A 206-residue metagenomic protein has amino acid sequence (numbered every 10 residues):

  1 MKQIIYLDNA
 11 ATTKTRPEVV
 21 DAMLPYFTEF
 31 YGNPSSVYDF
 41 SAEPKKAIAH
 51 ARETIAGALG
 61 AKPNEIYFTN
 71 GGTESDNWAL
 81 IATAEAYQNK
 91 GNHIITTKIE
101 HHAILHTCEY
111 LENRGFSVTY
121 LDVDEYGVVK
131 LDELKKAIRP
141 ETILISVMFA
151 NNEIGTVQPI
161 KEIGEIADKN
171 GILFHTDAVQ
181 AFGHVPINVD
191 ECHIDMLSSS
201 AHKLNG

Functional and structural regions predicted by a protein language model:
M1-G206: Pyridoxal 5′-phosphate
